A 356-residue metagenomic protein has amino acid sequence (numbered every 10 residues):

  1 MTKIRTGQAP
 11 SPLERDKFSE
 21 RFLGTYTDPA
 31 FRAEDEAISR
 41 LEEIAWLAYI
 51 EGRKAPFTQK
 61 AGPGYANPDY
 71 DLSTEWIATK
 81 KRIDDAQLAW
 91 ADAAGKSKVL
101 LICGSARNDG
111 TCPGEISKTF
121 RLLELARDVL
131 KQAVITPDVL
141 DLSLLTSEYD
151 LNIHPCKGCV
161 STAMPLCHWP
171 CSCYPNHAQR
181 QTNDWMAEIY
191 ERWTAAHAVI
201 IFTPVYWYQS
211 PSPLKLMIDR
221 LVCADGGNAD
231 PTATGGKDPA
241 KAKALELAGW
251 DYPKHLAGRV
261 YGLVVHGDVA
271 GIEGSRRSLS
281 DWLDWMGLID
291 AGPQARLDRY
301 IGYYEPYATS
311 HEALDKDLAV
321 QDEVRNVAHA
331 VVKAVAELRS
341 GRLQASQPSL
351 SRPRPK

Functional and structural regions predicted by a protein language model:
M1-A233, E312-K356: N-terminal beta1-alpha1-beta2 submodule of the flavodoxin-like/Rossmannoid cofactor-binding fold
I4-E14, F18, F22-A37, S212-P213 (+1 more regions): Short, glycine-/small-residue-rich phosphate/pyrophosphate-handling segment
A106, T146, D268, L297-I301: Glycine-rich beta-alpha junction loops
I135-D141, I289-D298: Short beta-strand elements in bilobed, periplasmic/extracellular small-molecule ligand-binding domains
V260-V264, P306-A313: Short, local alpha-helical segments
I289, Y307-H311, R352: Short alpha-helix boundary/capping motifs
L297-Y303, Y307, R325: A conserved mid-domain beta-alpha-beta active-site/ligand-binding segment of alpha/beta enzyme cores
